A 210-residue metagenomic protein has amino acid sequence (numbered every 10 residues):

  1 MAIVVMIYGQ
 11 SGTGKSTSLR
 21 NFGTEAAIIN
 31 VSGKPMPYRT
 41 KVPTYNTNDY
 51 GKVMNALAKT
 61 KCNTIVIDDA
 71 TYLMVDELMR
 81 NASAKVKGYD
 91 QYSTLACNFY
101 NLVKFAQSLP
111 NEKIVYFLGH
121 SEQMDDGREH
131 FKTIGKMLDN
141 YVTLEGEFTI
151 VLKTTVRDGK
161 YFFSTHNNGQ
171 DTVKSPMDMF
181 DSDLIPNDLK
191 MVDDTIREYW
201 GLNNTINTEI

Functional and structural regions predicted by a protein language model:
M1-I67, T71-Y72, D76: Conserved P-loop
S11, P110, L152-T155: Short, well-ordered alpha-helical segments in soluble proteins
R20-N21, S108, G146: Solvent-exposed polar/charged
A26-I28, V115, V151-K153: Short, well-ordered beta-strand core segments
N30-S32, G119, T155: Residues at the C-termini of beta-strands that transition into short coil/loop
D69-T143: P-loop NTPase motor core
M124-I210: Conserved GTP-binding G-domain of TRAFAC-class P-loop NTPases and closely related GTPase folds
